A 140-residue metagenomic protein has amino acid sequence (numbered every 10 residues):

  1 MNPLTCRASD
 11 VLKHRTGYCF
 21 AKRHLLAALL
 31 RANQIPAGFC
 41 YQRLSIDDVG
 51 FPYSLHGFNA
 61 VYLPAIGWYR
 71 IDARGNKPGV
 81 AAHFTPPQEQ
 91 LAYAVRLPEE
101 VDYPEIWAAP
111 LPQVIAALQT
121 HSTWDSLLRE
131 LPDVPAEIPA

Functional and structural regions predicted by a protein language model:
M1-G17: Secondary-structure boundary elements
S9, A21, S45-D47: Residue-level detector of functional hotspots within protein domains
R15-Y41, N59: Cysteine-centered nucleophilic/redox motifs
R43-A140: His-Asp-centered catalytic microenvironments across diverse enzyme cores, prominently the transglutaminase-like
